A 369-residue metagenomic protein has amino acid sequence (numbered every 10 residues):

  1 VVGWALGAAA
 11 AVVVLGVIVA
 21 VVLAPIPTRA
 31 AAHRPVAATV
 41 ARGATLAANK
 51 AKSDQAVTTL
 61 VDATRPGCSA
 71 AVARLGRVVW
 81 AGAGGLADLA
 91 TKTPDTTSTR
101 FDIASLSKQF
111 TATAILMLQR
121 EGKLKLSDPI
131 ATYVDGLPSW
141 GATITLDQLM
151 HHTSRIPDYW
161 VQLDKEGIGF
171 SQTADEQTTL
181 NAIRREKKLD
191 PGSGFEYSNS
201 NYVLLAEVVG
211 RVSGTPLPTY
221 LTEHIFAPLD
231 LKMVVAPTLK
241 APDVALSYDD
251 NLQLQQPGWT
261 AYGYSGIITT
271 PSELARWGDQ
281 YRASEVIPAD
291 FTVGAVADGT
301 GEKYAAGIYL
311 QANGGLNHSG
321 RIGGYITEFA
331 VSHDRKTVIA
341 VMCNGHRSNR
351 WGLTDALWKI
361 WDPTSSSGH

Functional and structural regions predicted by a protein language model:
V1-W4, K108-F110: N-terminal start-of-domain structural block
V2-G82, S213-T215, L254-H369: Catalytic loop of the DD-peptidase/beta-lactamase superfamily, centered on the K-T-G motif and neighboring
A47, R74-L75, L86-Y197: Active-site-proximal loop and beta-strand segments within enzyme catalytic domains
K52-A56, T132, L204: Short, conserved clusters of charged catalytic residues that mark active-site and nucleotide-handling motifs
A70-R77, D102-K125, P129, L149 (+3 more regions): Alpha-helical scaffold elements that line and support the substrate/ligand-binding pocket of soluble hydrolases
A81-A87, P129, T238-L239, Q311: Generic beta-structure capping elements
L116, A182, G194-S198, G352-S365: A general structural signal for short secondary-structure boundary/capping elements
G141-G323, T327-E328: Short, surface-exposed loop or secondary-structure junction motifs that flank catalytic or metal-binding residues
